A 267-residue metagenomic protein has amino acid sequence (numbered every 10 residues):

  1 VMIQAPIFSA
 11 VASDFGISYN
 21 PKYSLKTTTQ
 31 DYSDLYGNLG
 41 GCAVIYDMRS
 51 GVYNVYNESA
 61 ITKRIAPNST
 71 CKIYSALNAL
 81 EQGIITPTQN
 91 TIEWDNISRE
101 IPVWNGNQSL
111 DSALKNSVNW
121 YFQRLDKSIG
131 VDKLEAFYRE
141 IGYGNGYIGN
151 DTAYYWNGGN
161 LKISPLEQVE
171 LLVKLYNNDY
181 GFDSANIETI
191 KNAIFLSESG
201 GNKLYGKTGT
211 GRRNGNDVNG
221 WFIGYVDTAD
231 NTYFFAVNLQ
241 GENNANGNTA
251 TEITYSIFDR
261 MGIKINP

Functional and structural regions predicted by a protein language model:
V1-G37, R64, K127-D132, V173-K203 (+1 more regions): Structured C-terminal helix/loop/strand segments within mature extracytoplasmic catalytic/sensor domains
A43-R49: Short hydrophobic alpha-helical segments used for membrane anchoring or interfacial signaling
R49-T62: Short, conserved catalytic-motif segment at the N-terminal edge
S50-V52, N119-Y121, G144-N145, A153-N157 (+3 more regions): Solvent-exposed loop/turn segments at secondary-structure junctions within structured extracellular/periplasmic domains
R64-Q89, A113, Q168, F235: Active-site SXXK
L80-N96, F182-I187: Short, well-structured active-site flanking segments
N90-G106, S112-V118, I129-G130: Acidic helix-start/capping segments at beta-turn-to-alpha-helix junctions
S109-L110, F122-L172: Mid-domain, small-residue-enriched loop/turn segments at the edges of structured enzyme/sensor domains
